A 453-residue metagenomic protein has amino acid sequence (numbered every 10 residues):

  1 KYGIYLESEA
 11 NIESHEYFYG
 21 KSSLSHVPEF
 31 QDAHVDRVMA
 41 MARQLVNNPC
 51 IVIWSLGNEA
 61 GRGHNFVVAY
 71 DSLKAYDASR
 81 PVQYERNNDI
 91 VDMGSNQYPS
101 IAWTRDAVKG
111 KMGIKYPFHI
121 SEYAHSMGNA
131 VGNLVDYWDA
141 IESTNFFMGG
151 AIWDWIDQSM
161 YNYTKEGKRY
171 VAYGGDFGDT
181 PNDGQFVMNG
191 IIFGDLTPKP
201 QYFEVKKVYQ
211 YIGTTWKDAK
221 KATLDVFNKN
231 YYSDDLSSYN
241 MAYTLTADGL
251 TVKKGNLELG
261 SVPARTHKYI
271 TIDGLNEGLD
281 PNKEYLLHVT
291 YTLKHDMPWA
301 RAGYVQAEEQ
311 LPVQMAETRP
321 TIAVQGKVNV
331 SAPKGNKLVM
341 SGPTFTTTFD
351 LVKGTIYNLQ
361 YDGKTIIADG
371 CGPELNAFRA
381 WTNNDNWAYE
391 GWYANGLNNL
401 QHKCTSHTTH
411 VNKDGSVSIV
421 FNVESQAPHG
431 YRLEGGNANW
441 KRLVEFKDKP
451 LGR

Functional and structural regions predicted by a protein language model:
K1-N189: Substrate-binding/catalytic cleft of secreted carbohydrate-active enzymes, primarily glycoside hydrolases
A10, Y291-L293, V423-S425: Short beta-strand segments enriched in hydrophobic/aromatic residues within well-folded beta-rich domains
H34, R62, F66, N87 (+10 more regions): Active-site-proximal structural scaffolding
N58-A60, Y98, A124-M127, N230 (+3 more regions): Short, flexible loop/turn elements at secondary-structure junctions
S79, Y137-W138, K229-Y231, L275 (+1 more regions): Short beta-turn/strand-loop junction motif enriched in small, turn-promoting residues
A140-L351: Carbohydrate-binding surfaces of carbohydrate-active enzymes
D273-N282, M297, L311-R453: Beta-strand/loop-rich accessory regions of lumenal/periplasmic or secreted enzymes, predominantly carbohydrate-active
